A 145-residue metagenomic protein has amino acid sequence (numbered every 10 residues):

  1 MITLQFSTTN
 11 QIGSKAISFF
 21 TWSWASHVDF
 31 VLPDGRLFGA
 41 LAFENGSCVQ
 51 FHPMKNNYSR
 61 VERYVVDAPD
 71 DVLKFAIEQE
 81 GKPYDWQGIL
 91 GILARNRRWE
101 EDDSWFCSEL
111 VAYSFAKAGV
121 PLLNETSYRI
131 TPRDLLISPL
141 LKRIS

Functional and structural regions predicted by a protein language model:
T3-Y64, L90-D102: Glycine-rich catalytic cores of cysteine/serine-nucleophile enzymes that process amide/ester linkages in cell-envelope
N10-I12, G81, G119-V120: A broad detector of the eukaryotic-type serine/threonine protein kinase catalytic domain
A25, V72, C107-L110: Generic hydrophobic secondary-structure packing signal
L37, Y84, G119-L122: Secondary-structure boundary/capping signal
F43-F51, K55-D70, P121, E125-S145: Extracellular cell-wall/glycan-interacting regions and their flexible linkers
D67-I89: A structural motif
G91-S145: Activation targets extended, charge/polar-rich intrinsically disordered C-terminal tails
